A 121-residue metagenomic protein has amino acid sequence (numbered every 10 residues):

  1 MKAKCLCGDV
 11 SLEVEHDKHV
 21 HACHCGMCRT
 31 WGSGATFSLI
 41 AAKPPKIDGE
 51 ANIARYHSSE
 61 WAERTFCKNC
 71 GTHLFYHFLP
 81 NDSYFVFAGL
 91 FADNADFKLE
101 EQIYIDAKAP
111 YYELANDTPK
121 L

Functional and structural regions predicted by a protein language model:
M1-L121: A short Gly-Trp-Pro
